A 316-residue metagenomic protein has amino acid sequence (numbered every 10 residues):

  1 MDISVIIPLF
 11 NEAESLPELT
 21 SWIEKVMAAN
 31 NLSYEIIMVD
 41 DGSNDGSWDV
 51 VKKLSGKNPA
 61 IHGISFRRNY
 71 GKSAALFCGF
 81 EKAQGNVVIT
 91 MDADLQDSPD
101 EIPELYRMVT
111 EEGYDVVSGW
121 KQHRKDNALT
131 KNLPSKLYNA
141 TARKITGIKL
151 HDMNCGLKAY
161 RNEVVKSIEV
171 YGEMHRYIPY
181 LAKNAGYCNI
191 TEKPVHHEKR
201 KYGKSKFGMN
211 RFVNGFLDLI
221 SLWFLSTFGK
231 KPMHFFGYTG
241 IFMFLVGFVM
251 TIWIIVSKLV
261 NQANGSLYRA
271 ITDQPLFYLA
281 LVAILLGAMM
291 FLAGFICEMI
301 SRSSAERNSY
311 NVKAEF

Functional and structural regions predicted by a protein language model:
D2-S4, E35: Cell-envelope/extracellular polymer assembly enzymes that use nucleotide-activated donors
E12-M27: Short, well-formed alpha-helical segments that are part of the catalytic scaffolds of diverse glycosyltransferases
E12-S15, S43, S98: Donor nucleotide-sugar binding loop of glycosyltransferases
T20, E24, L32-S43, I64-S65: Short beta-strand/loop segment that forms part of the nucleotide-sugar
D40-D49, L95-Q96: A conserved acidic beta->alpha catalytic loop
K53, H62-R68, K72-K82, V87 (+4 more regions): Acceptor/aglycone-binding surface of glycosyltransferases and processive sugar-polymer synthases
Y180-F316: Hydrophobic helical membrane-anchoring modules
